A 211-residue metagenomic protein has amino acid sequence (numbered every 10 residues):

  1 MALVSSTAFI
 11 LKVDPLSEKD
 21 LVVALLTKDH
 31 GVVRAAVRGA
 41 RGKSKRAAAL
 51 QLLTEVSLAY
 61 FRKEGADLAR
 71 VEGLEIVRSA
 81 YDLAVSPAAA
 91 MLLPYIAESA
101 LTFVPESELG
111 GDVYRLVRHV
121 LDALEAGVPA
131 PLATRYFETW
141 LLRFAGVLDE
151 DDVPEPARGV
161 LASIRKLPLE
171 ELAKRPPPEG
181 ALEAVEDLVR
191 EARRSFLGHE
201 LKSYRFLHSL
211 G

Functional and structural regions predicted by a protein language model:
M1-L21, L26-G211: Non-catalytic alpha-helical scaffolds and adjoining flexible linkers that form interface surfaces for assembly
